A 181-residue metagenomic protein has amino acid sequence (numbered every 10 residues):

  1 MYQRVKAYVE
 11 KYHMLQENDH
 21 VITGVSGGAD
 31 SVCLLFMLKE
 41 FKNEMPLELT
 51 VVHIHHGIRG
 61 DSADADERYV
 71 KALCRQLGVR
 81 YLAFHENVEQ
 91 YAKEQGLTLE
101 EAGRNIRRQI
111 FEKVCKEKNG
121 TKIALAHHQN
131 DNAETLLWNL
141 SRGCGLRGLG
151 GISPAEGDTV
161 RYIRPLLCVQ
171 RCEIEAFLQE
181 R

Functional and structural regions predicted by a protein language model:
M1-V25, A29-R181: Core alpha/beta nucleotide-donor-binding catalytic domains of modification enzymes
